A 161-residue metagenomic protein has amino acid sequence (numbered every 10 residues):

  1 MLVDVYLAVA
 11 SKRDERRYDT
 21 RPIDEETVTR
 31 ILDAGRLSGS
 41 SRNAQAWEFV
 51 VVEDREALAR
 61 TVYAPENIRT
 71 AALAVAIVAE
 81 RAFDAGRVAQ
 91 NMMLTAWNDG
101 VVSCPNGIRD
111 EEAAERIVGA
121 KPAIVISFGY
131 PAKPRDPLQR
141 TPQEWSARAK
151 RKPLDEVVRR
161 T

Functional and structural regions predicted by a protein language model:
M1-T161: Acidic, surface-exposed loops and disordered segments
